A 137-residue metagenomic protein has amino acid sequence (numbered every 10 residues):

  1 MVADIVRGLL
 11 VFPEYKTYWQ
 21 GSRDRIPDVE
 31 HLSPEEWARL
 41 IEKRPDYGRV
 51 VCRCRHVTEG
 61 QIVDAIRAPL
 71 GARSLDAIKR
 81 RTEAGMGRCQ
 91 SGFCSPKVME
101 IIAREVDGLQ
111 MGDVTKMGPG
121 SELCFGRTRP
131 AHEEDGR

Functional and structural regions predicted by a protein language model:
M1-R88, G92-R137: Helix-rich C-terminal "cap"/substrate-channel and partner-interaction subdomain that packs against the flavin-binding
